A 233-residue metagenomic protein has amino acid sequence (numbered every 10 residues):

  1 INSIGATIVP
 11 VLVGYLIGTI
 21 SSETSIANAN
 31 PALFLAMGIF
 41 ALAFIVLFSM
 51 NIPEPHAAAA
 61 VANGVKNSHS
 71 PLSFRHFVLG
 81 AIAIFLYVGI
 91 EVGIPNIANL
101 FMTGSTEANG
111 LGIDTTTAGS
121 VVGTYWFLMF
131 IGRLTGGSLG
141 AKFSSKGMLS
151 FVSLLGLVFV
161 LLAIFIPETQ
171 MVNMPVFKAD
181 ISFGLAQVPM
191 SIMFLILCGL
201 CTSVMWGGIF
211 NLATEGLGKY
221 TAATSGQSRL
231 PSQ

Functional and structural regions predicted by a protein language model:
I1, S203-T221, S225-G226: Intracellular juxtamembrane helix-capping segments at the cytosolic ends of symmetry-related transmembrane helices
I1-I17, R229-Q233: Glycine-rich segments within core transmembrane alpha-helices of 12-TM secondary carriers
T7, W126-L134: Residue-level signature of mid-helix packing/kink "hotspots" within the transmembrane helices of 12-pass Major
V9, V13-T19, F34-A60: C-terminal membrane-cytosol helix-exit motif in multi-pass small-molecule transporters
V9-G14, S70-W126: Extracytoplasmic gate region of multi-pass secondary transporters
I17, G132-S145, Q170: Helix-to-loop junctions at the C-terminal end of transmembrane segments in multipass secondary transporters
E54-G80, S182: Juxtamembrane intracellular "pre-TM" segments in multi-pass secondary transporters
F143-I209: C-terminal transmembrane helical hairpin of 12-TM major facilitator-type secondary transporters
